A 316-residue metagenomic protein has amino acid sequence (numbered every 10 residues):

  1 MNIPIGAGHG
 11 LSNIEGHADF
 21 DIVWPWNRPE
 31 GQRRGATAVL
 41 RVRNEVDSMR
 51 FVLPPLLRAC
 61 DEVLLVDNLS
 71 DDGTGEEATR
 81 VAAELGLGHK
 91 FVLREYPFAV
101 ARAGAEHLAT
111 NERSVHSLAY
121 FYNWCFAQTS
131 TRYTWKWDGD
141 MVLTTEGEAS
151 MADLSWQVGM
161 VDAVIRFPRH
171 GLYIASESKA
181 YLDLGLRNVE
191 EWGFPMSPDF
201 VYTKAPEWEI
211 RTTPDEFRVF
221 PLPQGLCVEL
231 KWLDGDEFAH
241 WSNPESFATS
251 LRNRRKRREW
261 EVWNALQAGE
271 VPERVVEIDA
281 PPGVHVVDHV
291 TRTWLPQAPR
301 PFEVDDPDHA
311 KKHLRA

Functional and structural regions predicted by a protein language model:
M1-P29, L108-F126, M141-A316: Catalytic-site signature of metal-activated, phosphate-bearing donor transferases, centered on the GT-A/GT-A-like
N13-A36, G75-Y133: Active-site-proximal specificity loops/subdomain of glycosyltransferases
D19-N27, N44-L64, E76: Short, well-formed alpha-helical segments that are part of the catalytic scaffolds of diverse glycosyltransferases
R33-A36, L40-P54, L69: Active-site beta-to-alpha loop of glycosyltransferases that engages the nucleotide-sugar donor
C60-D61, S130, G159: Residue-level detector of structured alpha->beta connecting loops
D61-D72, V92-Y96: Short beta-strand/loop segment that forms part of the nucleotide-sugar
L65, Y133-K136, V164-P168: A structural signal for short, well-ordered beta-strand segments and their strand-loop junctions that often border
T131-T144: Short beta-strand-to-loop acidic/aromatic patch adjacent to the donor-nucleotide binding site
